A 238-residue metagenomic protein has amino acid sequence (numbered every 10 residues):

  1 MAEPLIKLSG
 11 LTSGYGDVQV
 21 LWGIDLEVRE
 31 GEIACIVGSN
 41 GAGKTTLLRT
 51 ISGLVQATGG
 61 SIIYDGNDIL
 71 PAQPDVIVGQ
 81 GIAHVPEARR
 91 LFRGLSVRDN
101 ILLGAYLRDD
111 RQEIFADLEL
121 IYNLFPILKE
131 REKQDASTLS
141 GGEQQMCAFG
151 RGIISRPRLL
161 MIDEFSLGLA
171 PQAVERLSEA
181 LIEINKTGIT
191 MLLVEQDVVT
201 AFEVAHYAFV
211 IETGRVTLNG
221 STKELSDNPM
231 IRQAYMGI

Functional and structural regions predicted by a protein language model:
G16, A72, V97-A116, L124-K129 (+2 more regions): ABC-type ATPase nucleotide-binding domains, specifically the catalytic core motifs of the NBD
V37-S39: The feature captures the beta-strand-to-loop junction immediately N-terminal to the Walker
S52: Helix-to-loop junction immediately C-terminal to a conserved catalytic motif
G60-D68, Q80, E113-L118: Conserved ABC transporter NBD signature motif
D135-L139, E143: Conserved ABC ATPase signature
G152-I153: ABC ATPase C-loop
E175-T187: Helical segment within the ABC ATPase nucleotide-binding domain
